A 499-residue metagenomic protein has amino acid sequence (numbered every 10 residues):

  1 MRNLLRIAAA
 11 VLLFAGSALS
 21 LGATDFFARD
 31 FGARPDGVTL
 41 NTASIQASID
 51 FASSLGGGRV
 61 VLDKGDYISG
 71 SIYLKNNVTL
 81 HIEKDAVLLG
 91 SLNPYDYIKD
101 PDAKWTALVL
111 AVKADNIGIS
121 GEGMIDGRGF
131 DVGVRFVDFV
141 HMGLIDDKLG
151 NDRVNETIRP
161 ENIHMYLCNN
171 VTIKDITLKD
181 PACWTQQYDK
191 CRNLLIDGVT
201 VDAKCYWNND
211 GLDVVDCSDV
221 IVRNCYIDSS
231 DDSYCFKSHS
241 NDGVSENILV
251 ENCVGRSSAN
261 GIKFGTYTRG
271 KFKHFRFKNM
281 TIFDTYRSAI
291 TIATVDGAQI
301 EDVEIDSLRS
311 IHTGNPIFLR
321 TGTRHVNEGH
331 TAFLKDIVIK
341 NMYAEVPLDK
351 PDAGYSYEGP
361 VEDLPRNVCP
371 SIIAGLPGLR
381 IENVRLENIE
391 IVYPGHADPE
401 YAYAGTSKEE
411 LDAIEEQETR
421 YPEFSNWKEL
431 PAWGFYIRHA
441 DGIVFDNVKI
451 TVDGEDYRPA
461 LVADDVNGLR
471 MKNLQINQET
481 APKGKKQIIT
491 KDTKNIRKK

Functional and structural regions predicted by a protein language model:
M1-V11: Bacterial N-terminal signal peptides that target proteins for export
V11-L21: Hydrophobic h-region of N-terminal signal peptides that target proteins for export in Gram-negative bacteria
L19-K499: Extracellular/periplasmic carbohydrate-active domains that bind, remodel, or depolymerize complex polysaccharides
